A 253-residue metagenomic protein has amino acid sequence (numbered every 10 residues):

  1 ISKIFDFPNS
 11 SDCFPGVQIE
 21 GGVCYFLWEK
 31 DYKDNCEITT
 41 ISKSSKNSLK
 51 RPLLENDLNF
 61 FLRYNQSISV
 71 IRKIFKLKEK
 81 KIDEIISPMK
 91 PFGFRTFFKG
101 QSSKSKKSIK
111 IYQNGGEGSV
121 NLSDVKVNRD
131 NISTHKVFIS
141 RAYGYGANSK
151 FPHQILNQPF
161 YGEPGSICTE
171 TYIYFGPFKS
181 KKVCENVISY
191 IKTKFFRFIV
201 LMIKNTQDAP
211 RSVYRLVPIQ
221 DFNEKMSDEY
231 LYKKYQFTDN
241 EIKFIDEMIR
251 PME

Functional and structural regions predicted by a protein language model:
S2-D12: Conserved S-adenosyl-L-methionine
S11-E241: C-terminal substrate-recognition regions of SAM-dependent nucleic acid methyltransferases
N240-E253: Short, amphipathic C-terminal "tail helix"
